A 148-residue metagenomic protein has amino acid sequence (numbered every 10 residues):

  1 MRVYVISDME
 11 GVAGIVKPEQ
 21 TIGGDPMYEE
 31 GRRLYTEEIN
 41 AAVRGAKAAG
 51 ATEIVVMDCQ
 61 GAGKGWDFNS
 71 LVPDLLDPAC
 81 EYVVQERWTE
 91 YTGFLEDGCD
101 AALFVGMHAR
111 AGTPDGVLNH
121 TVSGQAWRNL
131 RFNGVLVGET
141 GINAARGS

Functional and structural regions predicted by a protein language model:
M1-Y4: Extreme N-terminal starter segment of soluble prokaryotic enzymes
I6-S7, M57-D58, A102-M107: Short beta-strand segments
E10-I15: Short acidic, Gly/Ser-rich segments with clustered Asp/Glu that frequently serve as metal-coordination loops in enzyme
E19-V43: Short catalytic helix/loop segments, enriched in acidic residues and glycine and frequently bearing histidine
K47, A51-I54: Hard-cation-handling environments
G61, G65-P78: Glycine-rich loop at the start of a catalytic domain that most often binds anionic cofactors/ligands
P73-L95: A glycine-rich helix N-cap at a beta->alpha junction
E90-G147: Internal, conserved structured core segments that host functional sites
